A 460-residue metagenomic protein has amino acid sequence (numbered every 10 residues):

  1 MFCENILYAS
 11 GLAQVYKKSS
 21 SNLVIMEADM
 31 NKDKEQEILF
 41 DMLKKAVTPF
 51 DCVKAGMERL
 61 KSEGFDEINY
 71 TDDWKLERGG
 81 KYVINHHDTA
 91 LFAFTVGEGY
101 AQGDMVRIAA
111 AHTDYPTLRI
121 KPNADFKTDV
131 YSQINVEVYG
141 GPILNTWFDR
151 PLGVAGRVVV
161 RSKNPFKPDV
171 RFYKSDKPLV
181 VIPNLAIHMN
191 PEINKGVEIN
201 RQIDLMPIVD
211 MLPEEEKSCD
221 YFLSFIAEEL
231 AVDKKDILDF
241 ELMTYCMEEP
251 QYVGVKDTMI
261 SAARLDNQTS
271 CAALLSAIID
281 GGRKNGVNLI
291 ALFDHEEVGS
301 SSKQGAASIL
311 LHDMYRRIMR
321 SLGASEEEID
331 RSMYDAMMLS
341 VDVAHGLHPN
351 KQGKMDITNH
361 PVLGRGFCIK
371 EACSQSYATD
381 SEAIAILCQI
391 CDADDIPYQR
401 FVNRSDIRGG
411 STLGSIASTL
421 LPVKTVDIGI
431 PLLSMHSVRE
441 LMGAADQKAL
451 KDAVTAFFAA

Functional and structural regions predicted by a protein language model:
F2-A460: N-terminal hydrophobic/helix-forming segments and targeting peptides
